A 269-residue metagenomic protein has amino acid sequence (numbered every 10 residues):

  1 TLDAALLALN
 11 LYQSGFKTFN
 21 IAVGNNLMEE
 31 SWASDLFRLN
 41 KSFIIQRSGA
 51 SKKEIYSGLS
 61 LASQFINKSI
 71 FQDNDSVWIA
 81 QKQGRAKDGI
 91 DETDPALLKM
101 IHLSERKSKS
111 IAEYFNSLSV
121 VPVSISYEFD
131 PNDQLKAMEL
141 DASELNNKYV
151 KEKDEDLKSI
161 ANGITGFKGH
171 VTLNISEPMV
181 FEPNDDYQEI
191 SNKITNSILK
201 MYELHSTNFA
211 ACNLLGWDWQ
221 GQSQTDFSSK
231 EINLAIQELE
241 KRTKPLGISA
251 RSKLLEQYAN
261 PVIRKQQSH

Functional and structural regions predicted by a protein language model:
L2-N20, G24-S34, S60-V77, Q83-K99 (+1 more regions): Membrane-interfacial terminal anchoring regions of lipid-handling membrane enzymes
N20-Y56: Conserved nucleotide-cofactor-binding alpha/beta core module
